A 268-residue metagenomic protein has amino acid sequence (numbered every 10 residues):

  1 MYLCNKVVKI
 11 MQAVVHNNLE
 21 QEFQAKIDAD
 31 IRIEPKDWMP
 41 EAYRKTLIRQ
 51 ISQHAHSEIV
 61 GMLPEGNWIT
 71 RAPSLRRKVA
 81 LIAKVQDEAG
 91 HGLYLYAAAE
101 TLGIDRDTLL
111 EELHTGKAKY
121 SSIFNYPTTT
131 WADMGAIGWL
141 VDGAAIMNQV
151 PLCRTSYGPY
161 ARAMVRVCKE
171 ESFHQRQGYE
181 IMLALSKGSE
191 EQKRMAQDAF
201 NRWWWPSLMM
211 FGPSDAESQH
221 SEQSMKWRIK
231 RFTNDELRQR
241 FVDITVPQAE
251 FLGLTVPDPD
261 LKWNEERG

Functional and structural regions predicted by a protein language model:
V7-Y43, L75: Extreme N-terminal leader/anchor segments
Q12-E22, V79, K84-E112, Y179-L183: Conserved alpha-helical segments that form or flank metal/cofactor-binding pockets of metalloenzymes
R32-S52, E112-G138, T155, G188-Q192 (+1 more regions): Acidic/His metal-coordination segments adjacent to aromatic residues that form catalytic metal sites in metalloenzymes
D37-Y43, V60-A83, A145-Y160: Helix-loop segments that flank and shape redox-cofactor active sites
Y43-H54, A72-H91, M134, P159-E171: Alpha-helical scaffold segments that form or flank carboxylate-/histidine-based iron centers
I104-E180, D198-P206: Active-site-proximal alpha-helical scaffolds that flank and shape metal-associated catalytic sites
K193-G268: Extended, helix-rich structural scaffolds rather than catalytic motifs
